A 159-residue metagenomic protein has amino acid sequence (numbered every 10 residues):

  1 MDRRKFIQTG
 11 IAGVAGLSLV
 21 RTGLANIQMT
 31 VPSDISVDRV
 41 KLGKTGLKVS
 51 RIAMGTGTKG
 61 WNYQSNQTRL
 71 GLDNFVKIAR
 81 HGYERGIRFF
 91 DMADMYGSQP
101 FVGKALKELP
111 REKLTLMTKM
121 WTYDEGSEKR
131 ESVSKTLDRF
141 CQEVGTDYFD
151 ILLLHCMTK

Functional and structural regions predicted by a protein language model:
D2-L114: N-terminal binding-site loop/beta-alpha segment at the start of enzyme catalytic domains that lines or forms
V49, K59-W61, W121-D124, C156-K159: Conserved radical SAM core fold
W61-S65, L114-K119, L137-V144: Short, Lys/Arg-enriched charge-dense amphipathic segments
L70, S127-K159: Glycine/proline-rich, positively charged, aromatic-decorated active-site loop/lid region on the catalytic face
E84, E108, E112, E125-E131 (+1 more regions): Glutamate identity and glutamate-enriched acidic tracts
M92-P100, Y123-R130, K159: Acidic-and-aromatic substrate-binding clefts and catalytic sites of carbohydrate-active enzymes
E112-E125, L152-H155: A short, structured active-site edge motif that brings together acidic residues
